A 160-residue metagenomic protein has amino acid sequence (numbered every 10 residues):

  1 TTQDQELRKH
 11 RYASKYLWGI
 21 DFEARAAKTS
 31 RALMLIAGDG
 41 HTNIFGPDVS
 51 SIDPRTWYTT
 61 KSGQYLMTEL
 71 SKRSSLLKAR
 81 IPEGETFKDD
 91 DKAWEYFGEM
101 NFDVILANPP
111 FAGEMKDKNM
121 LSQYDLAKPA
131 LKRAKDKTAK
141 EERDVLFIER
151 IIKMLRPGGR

Functional and structural regions predicted by a protein language model:
T1-R160: SAM-dependent methyltransferase catalytic region
